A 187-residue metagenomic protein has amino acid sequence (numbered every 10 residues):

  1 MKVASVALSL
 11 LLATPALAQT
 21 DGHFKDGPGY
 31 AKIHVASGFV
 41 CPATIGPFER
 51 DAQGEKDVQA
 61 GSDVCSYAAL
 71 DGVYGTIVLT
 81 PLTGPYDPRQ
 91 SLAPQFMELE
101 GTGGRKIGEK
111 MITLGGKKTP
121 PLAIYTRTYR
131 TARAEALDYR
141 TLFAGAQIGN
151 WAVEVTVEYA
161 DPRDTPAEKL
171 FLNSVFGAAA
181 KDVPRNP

Functional and structural regions predicted by a protein language model:
M1-S9: Sec-dependent signal peptide recognition, specifically the positively charged N-region followed immediately by
T14-A18: Sec/Tat signal peptide C-region and signal peptidase I cleavage site
Q19-S66: N-terminal "mature-domain start" segment
D63-P94: A short acidic-to-branched-hydrophobic micro-motif
L82-G115: Long, charged/polar, surface-exposed segments that mediate recognition or autoinhibition
G104-G145: Signature of long, low-cysteine stretches enriched in small and polar/charged residues
Y139-A152, E158: Extended hydrophobic
E154-P187: Surface-exposed amphipathic alpha-helical segments
